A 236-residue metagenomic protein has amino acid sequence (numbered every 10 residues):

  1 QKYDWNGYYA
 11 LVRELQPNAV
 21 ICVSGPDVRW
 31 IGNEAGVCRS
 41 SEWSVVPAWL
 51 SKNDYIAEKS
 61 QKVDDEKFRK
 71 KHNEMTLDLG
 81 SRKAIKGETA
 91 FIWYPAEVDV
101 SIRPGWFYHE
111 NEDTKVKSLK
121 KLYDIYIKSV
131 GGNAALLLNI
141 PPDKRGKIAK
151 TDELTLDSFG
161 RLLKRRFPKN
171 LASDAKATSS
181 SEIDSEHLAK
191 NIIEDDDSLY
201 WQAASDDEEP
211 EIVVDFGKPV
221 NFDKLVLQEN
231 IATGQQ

Functional and structural regions predicted by a protein language model:
Q1-I193, Y200-D206, V226-Q228: Mature catalytic domains of secreted/periplasmic carbohydrate-active enzymes
A175-T178, D196, E209-N230, Q236: Hydrophobic/aromatic beta-strand segments within beta-rich folds
